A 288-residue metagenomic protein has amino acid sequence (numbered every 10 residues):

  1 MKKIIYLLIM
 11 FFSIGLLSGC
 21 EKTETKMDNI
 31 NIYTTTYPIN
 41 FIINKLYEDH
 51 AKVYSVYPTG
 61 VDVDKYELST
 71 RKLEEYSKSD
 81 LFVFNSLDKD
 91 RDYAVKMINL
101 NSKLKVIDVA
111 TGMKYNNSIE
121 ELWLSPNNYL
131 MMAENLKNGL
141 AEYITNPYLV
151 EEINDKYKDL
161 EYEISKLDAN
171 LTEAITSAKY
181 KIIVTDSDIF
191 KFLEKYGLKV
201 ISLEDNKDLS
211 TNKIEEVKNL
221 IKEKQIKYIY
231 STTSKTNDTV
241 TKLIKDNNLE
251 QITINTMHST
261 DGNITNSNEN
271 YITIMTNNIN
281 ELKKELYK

Functional and structural regions predicted by a protein language model:
K2-T23: Sec-dependent N-terminal signal peptides of Gram-positive bacterial secreted proteins and lipoproteins
G19-K288: Extracytoplasmic metal-acquisition and chelation regions
